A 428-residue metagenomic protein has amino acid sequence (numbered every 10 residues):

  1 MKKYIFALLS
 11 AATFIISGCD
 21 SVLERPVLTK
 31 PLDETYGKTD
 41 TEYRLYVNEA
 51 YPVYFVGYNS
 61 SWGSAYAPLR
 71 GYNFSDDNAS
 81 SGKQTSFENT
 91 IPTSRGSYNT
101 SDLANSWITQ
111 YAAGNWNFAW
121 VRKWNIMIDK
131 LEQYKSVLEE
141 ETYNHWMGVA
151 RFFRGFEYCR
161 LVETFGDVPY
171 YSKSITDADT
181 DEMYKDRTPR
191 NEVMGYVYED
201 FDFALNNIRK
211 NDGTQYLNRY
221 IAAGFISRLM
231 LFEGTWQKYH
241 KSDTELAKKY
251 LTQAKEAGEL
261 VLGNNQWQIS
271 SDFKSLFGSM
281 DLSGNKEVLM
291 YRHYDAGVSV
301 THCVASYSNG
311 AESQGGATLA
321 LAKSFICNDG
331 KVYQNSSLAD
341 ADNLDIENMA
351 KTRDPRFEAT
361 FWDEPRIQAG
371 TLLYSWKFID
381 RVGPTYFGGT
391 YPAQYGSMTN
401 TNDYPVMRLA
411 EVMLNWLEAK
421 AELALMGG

Functional and structural regions predicted by a protein language model:
M1-Y4: Positively charged n-region of N-terminal signal peptides that target proteins for export
F6-F14: Hydrophobic helical h-region of N-terminal Sec-dependent signal peptides in bacterial secretory/periplasmic proteins
I16-G18: C-terminal motif of bacterial Sec signal peptides marking the signal peptidase cleavage site
D20-T90, S94, M147, V168 (+4 more regions): An aromatic- and glycine-enriched ligand-binding surface/loop that stacks and positions planar moieties
P26, V162-S174, L425-G428: Short, well-structured active-site flanking segments
D40, R44-L45, P52-Y58, W62 (+9 more regions): Conserved, well-structured interaction surfaces
Y171-A178, F225: Short, conserved phosphate-binding/catalytic loop or strand-edge motifs used in phosphoryl-/nucleotidyl-transfer
W362, R366-M398: Surface-exposed, extracytoplasmic segments of Gram-negative outer-membrane nutrient-acquisition systems
